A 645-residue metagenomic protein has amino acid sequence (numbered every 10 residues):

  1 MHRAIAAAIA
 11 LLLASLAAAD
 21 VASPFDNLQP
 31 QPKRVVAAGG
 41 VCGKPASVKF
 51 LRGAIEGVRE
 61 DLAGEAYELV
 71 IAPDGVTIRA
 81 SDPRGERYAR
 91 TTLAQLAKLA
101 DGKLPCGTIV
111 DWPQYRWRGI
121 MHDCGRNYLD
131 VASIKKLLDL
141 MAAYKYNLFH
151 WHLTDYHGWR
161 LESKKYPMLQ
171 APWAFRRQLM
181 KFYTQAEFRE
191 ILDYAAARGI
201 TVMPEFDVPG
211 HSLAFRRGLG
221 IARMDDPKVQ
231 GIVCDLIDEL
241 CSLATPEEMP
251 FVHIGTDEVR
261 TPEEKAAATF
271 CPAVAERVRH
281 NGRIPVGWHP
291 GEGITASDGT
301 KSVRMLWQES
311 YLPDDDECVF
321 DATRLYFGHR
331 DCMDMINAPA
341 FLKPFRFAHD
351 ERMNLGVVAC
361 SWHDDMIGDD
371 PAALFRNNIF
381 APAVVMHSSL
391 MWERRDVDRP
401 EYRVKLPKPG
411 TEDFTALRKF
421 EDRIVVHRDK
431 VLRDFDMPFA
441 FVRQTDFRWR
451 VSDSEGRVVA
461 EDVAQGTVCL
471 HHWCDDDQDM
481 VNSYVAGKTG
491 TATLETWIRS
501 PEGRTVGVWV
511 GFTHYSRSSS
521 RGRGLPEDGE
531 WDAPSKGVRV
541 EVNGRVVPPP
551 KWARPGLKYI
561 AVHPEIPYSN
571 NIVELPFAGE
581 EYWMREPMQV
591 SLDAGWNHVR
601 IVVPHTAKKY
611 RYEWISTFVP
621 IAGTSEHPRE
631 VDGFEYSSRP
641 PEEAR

Functional and structural regions predicted by a protein language model:
A6, A10, A18-V110, G287-E292 (+1 more regions): Acidic, contiguous N-terminal accessory segments
P24, L62-Q230, C234-F251, A273 (+2 more regions): Feature activates predominantly on carbohydrate-active enzymes
F182, S520-A622: Beta-strand-rich ligand-recognition modules
R217-S302, E309: Active-site neighborhood of glycoside hydrolase catalytic domains
S297-T300, W307-V442: Flexible, acidic glycine-rich loops studded with aromatic residues
R433-E502, H514, S518, K558-N570 (+2 more regions): Extended carbohydrate-recognition surfaces in non-catalytic/accessory domains of CAZymes and lectin-like proteins
L494-V506, M588-A594: Extracellular and analogous surface-interaction loops
E502-E530: A short beta-strand element within beta-rich, extracytoplasmic domains of secreted/secretory-pathway proteins
